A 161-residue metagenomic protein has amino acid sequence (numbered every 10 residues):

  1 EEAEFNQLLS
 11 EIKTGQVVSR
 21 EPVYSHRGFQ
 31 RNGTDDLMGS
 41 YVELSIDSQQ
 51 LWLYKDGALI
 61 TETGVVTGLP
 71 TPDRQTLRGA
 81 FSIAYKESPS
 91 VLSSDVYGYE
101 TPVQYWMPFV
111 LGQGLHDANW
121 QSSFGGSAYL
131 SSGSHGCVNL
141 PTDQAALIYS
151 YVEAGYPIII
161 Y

Functional and structural regions predicted by a protein language model:
E1-T71, G79-F81, Y85-E100, V152 (+1 more regions): Surface-exposed, secretory/extracytoplasmic low-complexity segments enriched in Ser/Thr/Asn/Gly/Pro
T76-R78, S90, S94-Y161: Exported/periplasmic cell-wall-interacting domains
